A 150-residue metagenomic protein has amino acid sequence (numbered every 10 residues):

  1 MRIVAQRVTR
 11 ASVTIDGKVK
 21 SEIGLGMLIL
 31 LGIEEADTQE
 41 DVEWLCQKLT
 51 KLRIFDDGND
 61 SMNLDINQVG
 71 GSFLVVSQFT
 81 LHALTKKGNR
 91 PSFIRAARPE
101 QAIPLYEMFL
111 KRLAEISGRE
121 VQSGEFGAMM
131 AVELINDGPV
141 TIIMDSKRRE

Functional and structural regions predicted by a protein language model:
Q6, G32, S77, E133 (+1 more regions): Short beta-strand segments
A11: RNA/tRNA-interacting regions in translation and RNA-turnover enzymes
K18-G70, T80-K111, I116: Compact, glycine-rich, soluble single-domain proteins
L45, V76, V140: Residue-level signal for inorganic ion chemistry
G58-F73, Q122-L134: Glycine/charge-rich, flexible interdomain linkers and switch-proximal surface loops that mediate coupling
F93-E150: Positively charged, low-complexity, intrinsically disordered RNA-binding extensions
